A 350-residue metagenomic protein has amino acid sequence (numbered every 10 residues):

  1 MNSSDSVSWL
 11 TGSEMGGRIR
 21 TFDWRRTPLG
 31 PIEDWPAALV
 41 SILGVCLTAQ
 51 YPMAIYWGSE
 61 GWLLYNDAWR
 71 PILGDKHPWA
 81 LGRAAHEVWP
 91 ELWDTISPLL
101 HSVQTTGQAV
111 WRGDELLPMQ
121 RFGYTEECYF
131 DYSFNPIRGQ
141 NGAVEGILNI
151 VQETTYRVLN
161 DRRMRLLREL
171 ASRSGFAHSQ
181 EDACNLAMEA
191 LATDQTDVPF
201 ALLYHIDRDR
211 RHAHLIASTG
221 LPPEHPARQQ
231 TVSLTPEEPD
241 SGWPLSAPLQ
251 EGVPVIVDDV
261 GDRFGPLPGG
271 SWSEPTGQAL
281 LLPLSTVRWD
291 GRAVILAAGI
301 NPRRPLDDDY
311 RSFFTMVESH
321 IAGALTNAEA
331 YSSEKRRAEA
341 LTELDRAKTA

Functional and structural regions predicted by a protein language model:
S4-T27, G146-D182, E334-A340: Signal-transmission linkers at sensory-effector interfaces
R20-T21, E60-H86, E189, T196 (+2 more regions): GAF sensory/regulatory domain recognition with acknowledged cross-activation on helical regulatory dimers
A38-I42, G58, L166-S174, S179-Q195 (+2 more regions): Amphipathic alpha-helical coiled-coil segments that mediate homodimerization and allosteric signal transmission
A84-T105, P223-P254: Acidic/proline- and glycine-rich, intrinsically disordered low-complexity segments that serve as regulatory linkers
L117-E126, G242, V253-Q278, I300: Signal-transducing coupling segments at domain and membrane junctions
S133-N135, G277-V287: A short, aliphatic-rich beta-strand micro-motif
A143, I147-I150, L282, R288-I300 (+1 more regions): Sensory beta-strand/linker motifs that couple input domains to effectors
T315-A322: Allosteric cytosolic regulatory segments
